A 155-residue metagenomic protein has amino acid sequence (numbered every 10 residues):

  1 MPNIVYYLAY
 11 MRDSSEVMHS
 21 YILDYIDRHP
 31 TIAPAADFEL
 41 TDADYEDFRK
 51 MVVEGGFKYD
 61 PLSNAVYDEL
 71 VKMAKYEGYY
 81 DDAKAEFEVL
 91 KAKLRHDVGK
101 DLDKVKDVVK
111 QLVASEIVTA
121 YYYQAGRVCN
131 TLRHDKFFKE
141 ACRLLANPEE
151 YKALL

Functional and structural regions predicted by a protein language model:
M1-L155: Conserved functional hotspot residues or short segments at active or partner-binding sites across diverse domains
